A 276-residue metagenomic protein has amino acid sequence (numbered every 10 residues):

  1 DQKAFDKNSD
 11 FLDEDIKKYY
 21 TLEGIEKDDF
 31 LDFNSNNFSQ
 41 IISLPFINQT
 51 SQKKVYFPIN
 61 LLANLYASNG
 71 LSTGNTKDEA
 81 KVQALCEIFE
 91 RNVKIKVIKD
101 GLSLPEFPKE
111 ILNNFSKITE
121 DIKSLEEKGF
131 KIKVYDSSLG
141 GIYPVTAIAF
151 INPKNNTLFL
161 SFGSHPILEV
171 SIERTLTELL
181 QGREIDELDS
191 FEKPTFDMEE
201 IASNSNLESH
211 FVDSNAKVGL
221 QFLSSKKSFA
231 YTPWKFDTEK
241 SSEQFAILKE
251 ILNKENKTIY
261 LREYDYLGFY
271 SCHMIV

Functional and structural regions predicted by a protein language model:
D1-V276: Helix-biased "structured C-terminal domain" signature
